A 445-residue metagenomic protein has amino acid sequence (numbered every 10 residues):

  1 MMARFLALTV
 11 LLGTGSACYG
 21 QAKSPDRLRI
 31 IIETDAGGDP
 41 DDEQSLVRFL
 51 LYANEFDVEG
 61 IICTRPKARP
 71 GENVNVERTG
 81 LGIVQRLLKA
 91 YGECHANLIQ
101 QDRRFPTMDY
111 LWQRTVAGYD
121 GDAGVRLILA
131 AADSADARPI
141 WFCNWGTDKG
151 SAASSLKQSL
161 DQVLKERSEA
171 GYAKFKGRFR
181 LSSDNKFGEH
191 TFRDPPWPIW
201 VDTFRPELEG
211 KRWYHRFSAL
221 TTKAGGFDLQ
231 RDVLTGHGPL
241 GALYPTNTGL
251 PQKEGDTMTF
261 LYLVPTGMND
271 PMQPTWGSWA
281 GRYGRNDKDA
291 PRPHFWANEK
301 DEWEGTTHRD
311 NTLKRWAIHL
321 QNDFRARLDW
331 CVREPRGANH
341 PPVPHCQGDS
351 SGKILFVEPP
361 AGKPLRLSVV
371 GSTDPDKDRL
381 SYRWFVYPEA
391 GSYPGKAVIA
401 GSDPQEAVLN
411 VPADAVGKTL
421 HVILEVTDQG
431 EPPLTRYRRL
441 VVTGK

Functional and structural regions predicted by a protein language model:
R4-G15: Bacterial N-terminal signal peptides
S16-G20: Sec/Tat signal peptide C-region and signal peptidase I cleavage site
Q21-R366, V370-K396, E406-V408, D414-G417: N-terminal acidic, glycine/proline-rich low-complexity segments
T427-P433: Short, solvent-exposed loop/turn segments at the edges of extracellular beta-sandwich modules
P433-R439: Extracellular and select intracellular beta-sandwich modules with Ser/Thr-enriched, small-residue motifs on
V441-K445: Short beta-strand edge segments in extracellular beta-sheet folds
